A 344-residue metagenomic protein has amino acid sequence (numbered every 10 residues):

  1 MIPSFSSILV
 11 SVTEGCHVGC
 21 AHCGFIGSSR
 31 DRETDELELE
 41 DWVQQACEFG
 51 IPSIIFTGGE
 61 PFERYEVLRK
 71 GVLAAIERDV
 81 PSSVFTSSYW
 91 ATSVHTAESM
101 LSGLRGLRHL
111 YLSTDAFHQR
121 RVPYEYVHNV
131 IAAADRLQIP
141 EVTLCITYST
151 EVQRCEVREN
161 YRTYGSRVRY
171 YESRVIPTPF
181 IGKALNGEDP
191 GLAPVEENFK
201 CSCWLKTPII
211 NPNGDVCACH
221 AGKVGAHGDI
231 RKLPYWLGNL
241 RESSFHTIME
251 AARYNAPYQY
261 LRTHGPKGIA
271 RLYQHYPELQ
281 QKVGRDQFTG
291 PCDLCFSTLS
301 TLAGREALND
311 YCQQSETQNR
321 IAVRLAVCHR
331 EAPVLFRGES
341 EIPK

Functional and structural regions predicted by a protein language model:
M1-G27, C47, H220, F245 (+3 more regions): N-terminal pre-core extensions flanking Radical SAM catalytic domains
M1-S87, A91-T96, L325, H329: Conserved alpha-helical substructure of the radical SAM core
S4-V10, A184-P190, R271-R285: Short, intrinsically disordered, charge-biased short linear motifs at domain edges
F5-S7, I51, D79, R105-H109 (+3 more regions): A general structural motif
D31, Y65, S93, R121-P123 (+3 more regions): Generic domain-boundary/flexible-linker signal
Q45-E48, V72, E77, S99-L107 (+1 more regions): Acidic (Asp/Glu)-rich catalytic clusters
S102-S243, T247, A251, A256: Radical SAM enzyme [4Fe-4S]-AdoMet core and its adjacent flexible, acidic and glycine-rich loops/tails across
A226-K344: Flexible mid-to-C-terminal extensions adjoining Fe-S/redox cofactors in radical SAM and related proteins
